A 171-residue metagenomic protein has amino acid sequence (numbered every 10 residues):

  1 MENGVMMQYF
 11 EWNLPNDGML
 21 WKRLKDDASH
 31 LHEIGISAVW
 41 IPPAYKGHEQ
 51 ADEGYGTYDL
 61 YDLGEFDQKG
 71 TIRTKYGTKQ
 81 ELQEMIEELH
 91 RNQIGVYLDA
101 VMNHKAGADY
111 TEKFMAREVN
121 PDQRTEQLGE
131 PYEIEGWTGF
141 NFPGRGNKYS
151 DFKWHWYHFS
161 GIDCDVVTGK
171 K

Functional and structural regions predicted by a protein language model:
N3-D26, E33-S37, P42-K171: Substrate-binding/active-site clefts of carbohydrate-active enzymes
